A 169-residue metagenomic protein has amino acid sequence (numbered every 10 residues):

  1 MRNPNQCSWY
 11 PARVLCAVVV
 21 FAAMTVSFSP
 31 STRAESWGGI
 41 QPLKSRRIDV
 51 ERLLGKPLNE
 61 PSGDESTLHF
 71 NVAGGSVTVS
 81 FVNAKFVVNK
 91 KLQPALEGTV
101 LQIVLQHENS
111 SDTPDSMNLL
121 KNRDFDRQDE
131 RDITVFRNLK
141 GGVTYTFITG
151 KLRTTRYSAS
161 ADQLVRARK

Functional and structural regions predicted by a protein language model:
R2-V18: Bacterial N-terminal signal peptides that target proteins for export
P11-A12, V19-V20, S110-D115: General structural signal for secondary-structure boundaries
L15-S27: Bacterial N-terminal signal peptides
A23, T32, G39: Generic anion/oxyanion-binding catalytic loop in active/binding sites
F28-A34: Sec/Tat signal peptide C-region and signal peptidase I cleavage site
E35, S45-K169: A cross-family detector of function-defining hotspots
I40-K44: Short, contiguous acidic and Ser/Thr-rich linear segments
